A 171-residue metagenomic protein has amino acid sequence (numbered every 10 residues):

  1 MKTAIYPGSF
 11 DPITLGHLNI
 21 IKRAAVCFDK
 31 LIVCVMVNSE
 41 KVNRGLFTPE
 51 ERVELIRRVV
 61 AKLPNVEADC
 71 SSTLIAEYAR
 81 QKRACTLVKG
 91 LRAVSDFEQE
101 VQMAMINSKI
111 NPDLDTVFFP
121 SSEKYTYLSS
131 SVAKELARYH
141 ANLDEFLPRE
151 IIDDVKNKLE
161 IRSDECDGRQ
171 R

Functional and structural regions predicted by a protein language model:
M1-R171: Nucleotidyltransferase catalytic core that binds NTPs
